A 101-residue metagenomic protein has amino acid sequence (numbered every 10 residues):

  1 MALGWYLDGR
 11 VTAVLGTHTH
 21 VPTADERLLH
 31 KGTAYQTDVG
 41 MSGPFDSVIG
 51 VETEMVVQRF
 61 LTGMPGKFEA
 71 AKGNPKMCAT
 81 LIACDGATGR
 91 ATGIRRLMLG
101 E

Functional and structural regions predicted by a protein language model:
M1-A70: Conserved beta-sheet core of the metallophosphoesterase superfamily
V56-E101: A short C-terminal boundary segment appended to hydrolase-like catalytic domains
